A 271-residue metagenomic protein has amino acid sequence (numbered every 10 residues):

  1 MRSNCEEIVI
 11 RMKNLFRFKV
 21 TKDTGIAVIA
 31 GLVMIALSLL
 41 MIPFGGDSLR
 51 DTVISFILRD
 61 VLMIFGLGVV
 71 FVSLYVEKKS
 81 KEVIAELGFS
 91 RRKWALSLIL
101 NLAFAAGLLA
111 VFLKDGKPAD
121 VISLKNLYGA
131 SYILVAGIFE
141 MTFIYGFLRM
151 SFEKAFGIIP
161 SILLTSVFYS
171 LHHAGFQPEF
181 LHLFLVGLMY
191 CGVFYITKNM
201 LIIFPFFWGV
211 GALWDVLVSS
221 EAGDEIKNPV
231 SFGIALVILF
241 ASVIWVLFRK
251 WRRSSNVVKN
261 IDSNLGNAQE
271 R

Functional and structural regions predicted by a protein language model:
M1-K19: Short, Lys/Arg-rich, polar N-terminal cytosolic tail immediately upstream of the first transmembrane signal-anchor
V20-E77, V230-L236: Alpha-helical transmembrane segments in multi-pass membrane proteins
T24-I29, S97-I99, L127-A130, I159-L164 (+3 more regions): Hydrophobic alpha-helical transmembrane segments
L32-L40, A105-K114, S166-G175, W208-S219: Aromatic-anchored segments of alpha-helical transmembrane domains
L40, F180-L236: Functionally important transmembrane alpha-helices
F44-V53, V83-E86, L113-L124, V218-K227: Membrane-interface helix termini and inter-helical loops of multi-pass transporters
G66-V70, A119-G175, L185: Function-critical hydrophobic alpha-helical transmembrane segments in multi-pass membrane proteins
V76-V83, W245-I261: Membrane-interface capping segments at transmembrane-helix boundaries
